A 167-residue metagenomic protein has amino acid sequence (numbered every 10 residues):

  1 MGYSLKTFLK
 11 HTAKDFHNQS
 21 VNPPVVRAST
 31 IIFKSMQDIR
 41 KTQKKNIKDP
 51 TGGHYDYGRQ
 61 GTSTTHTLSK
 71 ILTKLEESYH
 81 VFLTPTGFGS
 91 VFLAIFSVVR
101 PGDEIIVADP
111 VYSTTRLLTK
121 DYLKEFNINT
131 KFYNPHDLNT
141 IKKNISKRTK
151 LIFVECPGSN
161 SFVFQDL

Functional and structural regions predicted by a protein language model:
M1-V26: Short conserved active-site loop signatures built around small residues
Q19, L72, S90, I105 (+1 more regions): Buried hydrophobic positions in well-ordered alpha/beta secondary-structure cores of metabolic enzymes
S35-G89, K120-D121: Conserved N-terminal alpha-helix of the aminotransferase class I/II PLP-enzyme fold
L75-Y79, V99-G102, K147: Short helix-loop-beta connector
E77-S78, E104, L138, K142: Well-ordered alpha/beta subsegment
S97-T115, Y133-N134: Conserved PLP-anchoring active-site segment centered on the Schiff-base-forming lysine
T114-F126: Active-site-proximal loop->helix
P135-L167: Active-site phosphate-binding strand-loop segment of PLP-dependent enzymes
